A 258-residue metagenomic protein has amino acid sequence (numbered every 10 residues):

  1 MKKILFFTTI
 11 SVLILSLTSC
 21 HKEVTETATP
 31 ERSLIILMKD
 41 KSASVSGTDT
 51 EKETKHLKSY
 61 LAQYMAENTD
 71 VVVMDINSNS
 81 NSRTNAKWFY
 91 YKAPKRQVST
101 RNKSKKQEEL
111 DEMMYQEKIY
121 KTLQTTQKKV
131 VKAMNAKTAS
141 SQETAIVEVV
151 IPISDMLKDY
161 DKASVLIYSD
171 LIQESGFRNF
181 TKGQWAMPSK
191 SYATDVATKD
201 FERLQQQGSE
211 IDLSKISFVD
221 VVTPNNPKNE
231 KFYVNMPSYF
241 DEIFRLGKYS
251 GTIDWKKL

Functional and structural regions predicted by a protein language model:
M1-I4: Positively charged n-region of N-terminal signal peptides that target proteins for export
S16-S19: C-terminal motif of bacterial Sec signal peptides marking the signal peptidase cleavage site
H21-E23: Bacterial signal peptide processing site
E31-L110, M114, A163-I167: Von Willebrand factor
E31-V45, K129-N135, V219-P224: Acidic/histidine-rich, surface-exposed loop or edge segments in extracytoplasmic proteins
T100-Y160: Von Willebrand factor
M134-V196: Extended amphipathic alpha-helical interaction segments
I172-K228: VWA/integrin I-like adhesion module and closely mimicked acidic/polar interface patches used
